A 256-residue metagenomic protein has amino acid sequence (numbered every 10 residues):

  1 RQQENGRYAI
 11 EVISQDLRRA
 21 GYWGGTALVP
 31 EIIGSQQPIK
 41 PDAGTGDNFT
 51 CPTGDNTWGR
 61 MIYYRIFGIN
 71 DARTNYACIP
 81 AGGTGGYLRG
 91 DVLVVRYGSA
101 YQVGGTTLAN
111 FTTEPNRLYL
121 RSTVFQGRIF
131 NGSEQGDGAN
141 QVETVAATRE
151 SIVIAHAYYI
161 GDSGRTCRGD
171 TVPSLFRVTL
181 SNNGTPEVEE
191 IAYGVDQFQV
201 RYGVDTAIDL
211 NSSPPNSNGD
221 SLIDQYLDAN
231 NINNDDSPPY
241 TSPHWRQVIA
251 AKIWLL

Functional and structural regions predicted by a protein language model:
R7-A250, W254: N-terminal pilin/flagellin-like segments and related low-complexity appendage regions
